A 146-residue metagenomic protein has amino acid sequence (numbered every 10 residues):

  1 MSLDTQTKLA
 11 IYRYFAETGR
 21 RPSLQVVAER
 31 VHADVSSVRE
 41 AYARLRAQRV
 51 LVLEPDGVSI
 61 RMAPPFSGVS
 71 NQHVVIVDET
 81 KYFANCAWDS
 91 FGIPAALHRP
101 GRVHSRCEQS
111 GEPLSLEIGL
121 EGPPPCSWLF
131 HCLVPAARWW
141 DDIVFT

Functional and structural regions predicted by a protein language model:
M1-T5, S23, L53-V77, L120: Short, cationic-aromatic polyanion-contact patches
S2-R20: Short amphipathic alpha-helical interface segments
T7, V27, S37-E54: Basic amphipathic alpha-helical segments that dock to polyanions
E17-R30: Short acidic, hydrophobic short linear motifs in intrinsically disordered regions
T18, R49-V52, P100: Amphipathic alpha-helical interaction segments
E79-T146: Mid-protein regulatory/catalytic core that forms ligand/cofactor-binding pockets and protein-protein interaction
